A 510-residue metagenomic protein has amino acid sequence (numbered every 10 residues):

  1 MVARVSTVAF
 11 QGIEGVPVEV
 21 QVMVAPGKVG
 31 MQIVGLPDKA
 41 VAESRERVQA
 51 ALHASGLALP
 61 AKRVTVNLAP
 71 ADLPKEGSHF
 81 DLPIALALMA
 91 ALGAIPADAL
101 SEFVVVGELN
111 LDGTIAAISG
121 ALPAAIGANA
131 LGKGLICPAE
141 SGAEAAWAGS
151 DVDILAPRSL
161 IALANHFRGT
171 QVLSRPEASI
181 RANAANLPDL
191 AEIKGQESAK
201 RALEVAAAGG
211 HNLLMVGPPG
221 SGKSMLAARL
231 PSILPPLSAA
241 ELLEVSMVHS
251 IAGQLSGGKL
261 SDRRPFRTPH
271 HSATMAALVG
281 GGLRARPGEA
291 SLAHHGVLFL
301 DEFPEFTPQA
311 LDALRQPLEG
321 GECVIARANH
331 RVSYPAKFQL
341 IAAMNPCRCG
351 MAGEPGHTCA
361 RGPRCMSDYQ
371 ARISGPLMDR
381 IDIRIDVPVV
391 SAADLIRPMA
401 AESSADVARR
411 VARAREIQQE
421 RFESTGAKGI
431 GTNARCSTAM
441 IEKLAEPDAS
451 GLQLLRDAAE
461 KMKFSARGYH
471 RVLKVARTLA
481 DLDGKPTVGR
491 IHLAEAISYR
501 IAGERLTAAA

Functional and structural regions predicted by a protein language model:
M1-L214, P218-S224, A326, G468-Y469 (+1 more regions): Peripheral, non-AAA+ core regions of ATP-driven protein-machinery
V18-V24, L278, D382-I385: Short beta-strand elements
V34-R45, P60, N67-G77, A285 (+1 more regions): Basic, amphipathic alpha-helical bundle interface domains used for macromolecular binding and assembly
D112, L300-T307, G350: Catalytic P-loop NTPase motifs of RecA-like helicase/translocase cores
E204-A206, K259-P265, H270-L298, H330-R331: Conserved alpha-helical scaffold flanking the Walker A/P-loop in AAA+ ATPase domains
M215-L255, G320: Walker A/P-loop
G217, G280, E302: The Walker A (P-loop) glycine that initiates the GxxxxGKT/S ATP-binding motif of P-loop NTPases
H295, D301-E302, A313: Walker B catalytic acidic pair
